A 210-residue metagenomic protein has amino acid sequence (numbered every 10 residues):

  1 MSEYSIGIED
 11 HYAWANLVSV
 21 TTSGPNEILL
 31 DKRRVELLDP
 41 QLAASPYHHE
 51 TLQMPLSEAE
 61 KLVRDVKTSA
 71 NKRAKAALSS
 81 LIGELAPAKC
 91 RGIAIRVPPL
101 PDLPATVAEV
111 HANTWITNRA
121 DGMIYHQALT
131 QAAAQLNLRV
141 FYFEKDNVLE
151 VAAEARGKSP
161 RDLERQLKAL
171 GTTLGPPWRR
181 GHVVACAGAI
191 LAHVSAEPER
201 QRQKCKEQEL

Functional and structural regions predicted by a protein language model:
M1-E199: Phosphate- and other anionic-substrate recognition elements at nucleic-acid/protein interfaces
P198-L210: Cationic, low-complexity basic patches in intrinsically disordered or flexible, solvent-exposed regions
